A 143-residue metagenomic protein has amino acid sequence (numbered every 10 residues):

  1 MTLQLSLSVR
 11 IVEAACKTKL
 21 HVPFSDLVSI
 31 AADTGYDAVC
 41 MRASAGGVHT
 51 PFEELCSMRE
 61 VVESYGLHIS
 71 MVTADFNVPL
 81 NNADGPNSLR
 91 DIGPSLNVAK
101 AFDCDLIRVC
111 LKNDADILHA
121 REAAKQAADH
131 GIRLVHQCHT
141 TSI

Functional and structural regions predicted by a protein language model:
M1-A101, A128-I132: N-terminal pre-domain/capping segments
H49-C56, N113-A123: Active-site-adjacent beta->alpha loops and helix N-cap segments on the catalytic face of soluble alpha/beta enzymes
V98-L118, H130, V135-C138: Active-site groove signature of glycoside hydrolases
